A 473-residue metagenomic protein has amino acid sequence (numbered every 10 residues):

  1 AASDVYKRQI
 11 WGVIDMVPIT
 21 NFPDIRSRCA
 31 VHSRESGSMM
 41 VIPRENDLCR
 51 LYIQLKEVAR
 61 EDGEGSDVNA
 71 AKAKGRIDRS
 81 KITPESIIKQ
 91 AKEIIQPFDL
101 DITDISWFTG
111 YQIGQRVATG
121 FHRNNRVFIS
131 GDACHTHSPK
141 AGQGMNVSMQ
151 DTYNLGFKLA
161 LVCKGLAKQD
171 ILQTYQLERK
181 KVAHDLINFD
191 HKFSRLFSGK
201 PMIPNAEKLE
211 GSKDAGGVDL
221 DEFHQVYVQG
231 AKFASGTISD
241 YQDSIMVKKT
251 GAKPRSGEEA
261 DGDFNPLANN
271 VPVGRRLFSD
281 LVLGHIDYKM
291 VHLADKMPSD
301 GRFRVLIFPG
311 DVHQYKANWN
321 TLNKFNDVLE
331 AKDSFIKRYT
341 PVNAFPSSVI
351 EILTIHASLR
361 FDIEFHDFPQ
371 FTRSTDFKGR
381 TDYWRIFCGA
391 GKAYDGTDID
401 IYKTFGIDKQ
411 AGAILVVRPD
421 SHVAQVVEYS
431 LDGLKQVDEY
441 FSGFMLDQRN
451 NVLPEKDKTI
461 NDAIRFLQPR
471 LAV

Functional and structural regions predicted by a protein language model:
A2-Y6: Short, small-residue-biased leader/transition segments that mark boundaries at the very start of proteins
I10, I14, R26-N69, H122-N125 (+1 more regions): Active-site substrate-recognition segment that forms the wall of the catalytic cavity or substrate channel
R34-I113, L161-K164: Conserved FAD/dinucleotide-binding core of flavoprotein oxidoreductases
N69-G75, K89, E93, L161-V473: Helical substrate-recognition/capping region of FAD-dependent monooxygenase/halogenase enzymes
P97-A118, Q370-F371, F377-C388: A glycine-rich dinucleotide-binding beta-alpha-beta segment and adjacent secondary-structure elements that constitute
H122-P139: Short FAD-binding loop at a beta-strand-to-alpha-helix junction that anchors the flavin cofactor in diverse
H137-M149, Y153, L172, V182-I187: Catalytic cores of eukaryotic secretory-pathway lumenal/extracellular enzymes that build and remodel glycoconjugates
